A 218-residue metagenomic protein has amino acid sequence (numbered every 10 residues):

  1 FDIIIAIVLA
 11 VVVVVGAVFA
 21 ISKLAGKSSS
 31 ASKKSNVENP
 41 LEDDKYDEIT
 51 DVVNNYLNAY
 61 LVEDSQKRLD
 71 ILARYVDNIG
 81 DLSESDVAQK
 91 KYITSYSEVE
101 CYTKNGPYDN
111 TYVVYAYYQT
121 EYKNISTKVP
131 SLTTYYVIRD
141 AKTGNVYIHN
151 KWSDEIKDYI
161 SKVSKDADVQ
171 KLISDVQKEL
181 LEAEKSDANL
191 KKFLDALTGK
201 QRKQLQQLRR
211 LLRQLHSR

Functional and structural regions predicted by a protein language model:
F1-D2, V18, E38-V52, E100-K104: Long, non-globular regulatory segments flanking folded domains
F1-L9, I21: N-terminal Sec-pathway targeting helices
A17-A31: Hydrophobic single-pass membrane-insertion segments
K27-S95, V163-H216: Core segments of small alpha/beta cavity-forming domains
S85-T111: A short, amphipathic edge element
Y102-V114, S186-L194: Hydrophobic transmembrane alpha-helix bundles
Y108-A183: Exposed beta-sheet edge and beta->alpha loop/turn motif
